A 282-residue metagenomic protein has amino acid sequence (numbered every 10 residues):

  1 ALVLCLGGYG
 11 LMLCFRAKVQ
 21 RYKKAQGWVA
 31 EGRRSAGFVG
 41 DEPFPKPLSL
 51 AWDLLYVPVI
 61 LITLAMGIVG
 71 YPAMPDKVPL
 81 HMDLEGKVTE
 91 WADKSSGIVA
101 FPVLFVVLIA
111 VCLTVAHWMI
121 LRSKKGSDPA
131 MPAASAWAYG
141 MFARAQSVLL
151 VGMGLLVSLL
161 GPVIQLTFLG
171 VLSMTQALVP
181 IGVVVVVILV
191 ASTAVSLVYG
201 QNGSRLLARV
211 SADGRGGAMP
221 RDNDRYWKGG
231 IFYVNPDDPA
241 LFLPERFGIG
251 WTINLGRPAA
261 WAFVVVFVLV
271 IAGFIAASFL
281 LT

Functional and structural regions predicted by a protein language model:
A1-E31, S49-V57, L64-K77, L108-L121: Transmembrane-helix bundle segments that line or gate the permeation/cavity pathway in multi-pass membrane proteins
A1-L11, Y56-L61, E90-T114, A177-T193: Alpha-helical transmembrane segments
L4-Y22, S147-V171, S192-S196: Mature extracytoplasmic enzyme cores
Q26-E42, Q201-G256: Membrane-proximal soluble regions of multi-pass membrane proteins
R33-K46, M131-S147: Membrane-interface segments at loop-to-transmembrane junctions
L48-V57, T114-V115, R144-L159, P258-V264: Select subsegments of transmembrane alpha-helices in polytopic membrane proteins, especially boundary-proximal
I68-V99, L241-L243, I249-I253: Active-site and channel-lining beta-strand-loop segments that bind or position nucleotide-derived/phosphorylated
A272-T282: Juxtamembrane boundary at the C-terminal end of a transmembrane helix
